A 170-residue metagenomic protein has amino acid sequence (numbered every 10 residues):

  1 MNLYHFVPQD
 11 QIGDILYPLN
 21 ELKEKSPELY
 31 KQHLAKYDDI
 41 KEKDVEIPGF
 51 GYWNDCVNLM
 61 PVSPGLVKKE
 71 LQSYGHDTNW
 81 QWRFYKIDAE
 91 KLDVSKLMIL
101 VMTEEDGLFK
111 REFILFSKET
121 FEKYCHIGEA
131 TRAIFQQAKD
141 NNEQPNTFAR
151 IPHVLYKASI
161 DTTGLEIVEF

Functional and structural regions predicted by a protein language model:
M1-N54, N58, G65-F170: Active-site-proximal loop/hinge segments that shape catalytic or ion-binding/gating pockets
